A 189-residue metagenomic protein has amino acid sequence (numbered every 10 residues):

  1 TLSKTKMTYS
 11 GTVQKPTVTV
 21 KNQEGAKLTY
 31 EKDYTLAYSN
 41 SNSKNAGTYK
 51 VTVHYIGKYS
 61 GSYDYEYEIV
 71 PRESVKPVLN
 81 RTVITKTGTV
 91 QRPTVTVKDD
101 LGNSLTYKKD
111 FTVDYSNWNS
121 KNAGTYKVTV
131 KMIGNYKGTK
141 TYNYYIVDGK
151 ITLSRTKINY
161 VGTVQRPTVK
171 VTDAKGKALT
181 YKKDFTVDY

Functional and structural regions predicted by a protein language model:
T1-A26, P71-N103, D148-K177: Solvent-exposed, low-complexity, repeat-rich "mucin-like" stalks and linkers
T12-Q14, G47-Y49, Y63, Q91 (+3 more regions): Residues at beta-strand starts and edge strands
T19, T52-H54, E68, T96 (+3 more regions): Residue-level recognition of well-ordered beta-strand positions that form the cores of beta-sheet-rich folds across
A26-S60, N103-K137, A178-Y189: Serine/threonine-rich, repeat-prone extracellular segments and beta-strand-based repeat modules of secreted/surface
Y63-I69, K140-Y145: C-terminal edge beta-strand
Y67-V70, K76, V113, V147 (+3 more regions): Solvent-exposed, positively charged interaction surfaces of folded domains, especially nucleic-acid-binding interfaces
